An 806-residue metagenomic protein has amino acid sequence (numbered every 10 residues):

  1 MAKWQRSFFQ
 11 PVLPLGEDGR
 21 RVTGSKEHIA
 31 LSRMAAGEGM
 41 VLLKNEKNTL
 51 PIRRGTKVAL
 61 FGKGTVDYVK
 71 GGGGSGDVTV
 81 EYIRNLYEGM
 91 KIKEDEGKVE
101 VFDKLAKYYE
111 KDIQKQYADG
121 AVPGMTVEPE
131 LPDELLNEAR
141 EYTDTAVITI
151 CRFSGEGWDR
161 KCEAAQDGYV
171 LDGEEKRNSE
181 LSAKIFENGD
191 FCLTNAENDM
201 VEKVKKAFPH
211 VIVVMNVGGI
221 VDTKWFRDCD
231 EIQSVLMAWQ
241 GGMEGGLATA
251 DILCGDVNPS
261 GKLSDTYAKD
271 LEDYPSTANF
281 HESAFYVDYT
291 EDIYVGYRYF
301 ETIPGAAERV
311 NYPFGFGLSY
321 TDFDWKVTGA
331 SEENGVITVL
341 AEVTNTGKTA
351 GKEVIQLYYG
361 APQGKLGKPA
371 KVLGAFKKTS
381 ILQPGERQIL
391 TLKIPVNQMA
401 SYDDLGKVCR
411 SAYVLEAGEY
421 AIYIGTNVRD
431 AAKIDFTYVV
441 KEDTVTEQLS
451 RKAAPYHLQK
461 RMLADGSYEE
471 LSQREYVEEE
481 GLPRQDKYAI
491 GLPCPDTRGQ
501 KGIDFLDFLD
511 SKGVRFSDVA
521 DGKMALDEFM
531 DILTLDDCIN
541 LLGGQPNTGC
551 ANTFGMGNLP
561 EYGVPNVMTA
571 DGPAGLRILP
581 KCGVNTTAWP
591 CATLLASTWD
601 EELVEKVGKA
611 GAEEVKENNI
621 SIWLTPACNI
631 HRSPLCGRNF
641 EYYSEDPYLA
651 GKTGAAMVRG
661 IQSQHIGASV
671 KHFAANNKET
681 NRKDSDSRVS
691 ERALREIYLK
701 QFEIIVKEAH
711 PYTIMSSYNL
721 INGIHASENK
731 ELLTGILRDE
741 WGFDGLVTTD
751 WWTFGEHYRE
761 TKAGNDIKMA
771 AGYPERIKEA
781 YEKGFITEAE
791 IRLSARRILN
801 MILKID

Functional and structural regions predicted by a protein language model:
M1-D430, R451-D806: Glycoside hydrolase catalytic-domain context in secreted enzymes
D430-L449: Short beta-strand elements
